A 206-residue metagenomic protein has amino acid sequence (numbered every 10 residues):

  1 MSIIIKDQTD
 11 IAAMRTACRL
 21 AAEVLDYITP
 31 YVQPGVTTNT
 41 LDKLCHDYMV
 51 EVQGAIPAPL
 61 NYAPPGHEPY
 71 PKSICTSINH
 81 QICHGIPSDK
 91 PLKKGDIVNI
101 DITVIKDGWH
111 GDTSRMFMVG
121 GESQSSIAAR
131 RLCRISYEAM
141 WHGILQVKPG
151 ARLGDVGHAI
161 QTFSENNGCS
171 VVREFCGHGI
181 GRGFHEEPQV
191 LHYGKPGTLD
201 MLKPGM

Functional and structural regions predicted by a protein language model:
M1-M206: Active-site neighborhoods and metal-handling regions in enzymes and metal-associated proteins
